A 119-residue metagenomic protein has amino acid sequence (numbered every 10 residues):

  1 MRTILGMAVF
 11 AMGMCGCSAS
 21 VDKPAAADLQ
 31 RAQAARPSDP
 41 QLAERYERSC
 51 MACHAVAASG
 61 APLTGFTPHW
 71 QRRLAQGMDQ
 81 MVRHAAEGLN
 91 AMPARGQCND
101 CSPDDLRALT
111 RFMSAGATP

Functional and structural regions predicted by a protein language model:
M1-M7: Bacterial N-terminal signal peptides that target proteins for export
C17-V21: Bacterial signal peptide processing site
D22-R45, S59-P68: Electrostatic cytochrome c docking/interface patches
Q41, R45, H69, Q80 (+2 more regions): Extracytoplasmic/secreted proteins, especially bacterial periplasmic and envelope-associated proteins
Y46-V56, L109, M113: The canonical Cys-X-X-Cys-His
A55-R83: Gly/Gly-Pro-rich "capping" loops immediately C-terminal to redox-active cysteine motifs in periplasmic/lumenal
A61, H84-A117: Axial heme c-ligation environment in periplasmic c-type cytochrome domains
